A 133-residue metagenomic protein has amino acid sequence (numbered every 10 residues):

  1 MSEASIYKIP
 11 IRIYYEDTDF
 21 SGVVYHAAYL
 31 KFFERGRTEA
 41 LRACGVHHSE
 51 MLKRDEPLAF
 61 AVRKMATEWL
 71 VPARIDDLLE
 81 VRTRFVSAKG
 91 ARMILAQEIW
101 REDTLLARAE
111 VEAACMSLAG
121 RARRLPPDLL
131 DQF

Functional and structural regions predicted by a protein language model:
S2-R63, L118-F133: Hot-dog-fold acyl-thioester-processing enzymes
E3, D77-L79: Short coil-to-beta-strand transition motifs
I6-I9, W69-I75, F85-F133: HotDog/MaoC-like acyl-thioester-processing domains
Y15, L79-R82, E98: Generic alpha-helical hydrophobic packing signal
R54-R63, T67-D77, R84: Helix-adjacent hinge/juxtasegments
